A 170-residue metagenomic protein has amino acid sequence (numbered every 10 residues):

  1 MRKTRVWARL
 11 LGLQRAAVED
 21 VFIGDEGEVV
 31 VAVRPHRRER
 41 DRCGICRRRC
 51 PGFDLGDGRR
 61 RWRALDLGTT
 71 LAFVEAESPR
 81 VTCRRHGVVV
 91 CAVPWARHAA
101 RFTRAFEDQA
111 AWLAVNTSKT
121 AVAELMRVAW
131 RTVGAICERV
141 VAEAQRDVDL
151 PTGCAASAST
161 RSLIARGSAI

Functional and structural regions predicted by a protein language model:
M1-L11: Intrinsically disordered, low-complexity and often Lys/Arg-enriched segments
A16-V31, G58-L71: Short Cys/His-rich Zn2+-coordinating modules
G24-E26, H36, V115: Short, surface-exposed loop/turn motifs at beta-strand boundaries within globular domains
R34-P35, L163: Non-cytosolic beta-sheet module surface loops
H36-E39, C50-P51: Short active-site-proximal "capping" loops at secondary-structure junctions
R38-D41, S78-R80: Residues immediately within or flanking Cys/His clusters that coordinate Zn2+ in small zinc-binding modules
R47, P51-A169: Short, positively charged, Gly/Tyr-enriched micro-motifs that form contact patches at catalytic or ligand/partner
